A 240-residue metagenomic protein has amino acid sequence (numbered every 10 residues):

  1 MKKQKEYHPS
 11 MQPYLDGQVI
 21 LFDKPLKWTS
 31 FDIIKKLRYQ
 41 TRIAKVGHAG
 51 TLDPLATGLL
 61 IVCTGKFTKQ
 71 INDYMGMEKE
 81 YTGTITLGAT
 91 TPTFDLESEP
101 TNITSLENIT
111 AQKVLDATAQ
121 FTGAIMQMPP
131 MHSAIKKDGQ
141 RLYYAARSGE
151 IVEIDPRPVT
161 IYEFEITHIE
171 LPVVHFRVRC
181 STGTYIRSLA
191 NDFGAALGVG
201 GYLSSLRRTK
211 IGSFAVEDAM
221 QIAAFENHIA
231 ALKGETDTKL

Functional and structural regions predicted by a protein language model:
M1-L240: Catalytic/RNA-binding core of pseudouridine synthases
